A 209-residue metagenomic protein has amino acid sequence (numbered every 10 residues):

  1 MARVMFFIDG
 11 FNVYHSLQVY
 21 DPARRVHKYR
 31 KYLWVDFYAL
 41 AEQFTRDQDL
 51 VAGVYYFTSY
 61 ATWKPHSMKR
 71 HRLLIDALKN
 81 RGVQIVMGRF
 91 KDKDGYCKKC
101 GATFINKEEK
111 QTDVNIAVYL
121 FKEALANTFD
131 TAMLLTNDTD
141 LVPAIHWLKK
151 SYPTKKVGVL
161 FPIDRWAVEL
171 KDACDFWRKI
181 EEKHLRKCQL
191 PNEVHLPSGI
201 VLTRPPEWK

Functional and structural regions predicted by a protein language model:
M1-N106, K156: Domain-level signal for Mg2+-assisted phosphodiester chemistry and nucleotide/NA-binding surfaces in nucleic-acid
Q84-K209: Nuclease catalytic cores that cleave nucleic-acid phosphodiester bonds, predominantly acidic two-metal-ion
